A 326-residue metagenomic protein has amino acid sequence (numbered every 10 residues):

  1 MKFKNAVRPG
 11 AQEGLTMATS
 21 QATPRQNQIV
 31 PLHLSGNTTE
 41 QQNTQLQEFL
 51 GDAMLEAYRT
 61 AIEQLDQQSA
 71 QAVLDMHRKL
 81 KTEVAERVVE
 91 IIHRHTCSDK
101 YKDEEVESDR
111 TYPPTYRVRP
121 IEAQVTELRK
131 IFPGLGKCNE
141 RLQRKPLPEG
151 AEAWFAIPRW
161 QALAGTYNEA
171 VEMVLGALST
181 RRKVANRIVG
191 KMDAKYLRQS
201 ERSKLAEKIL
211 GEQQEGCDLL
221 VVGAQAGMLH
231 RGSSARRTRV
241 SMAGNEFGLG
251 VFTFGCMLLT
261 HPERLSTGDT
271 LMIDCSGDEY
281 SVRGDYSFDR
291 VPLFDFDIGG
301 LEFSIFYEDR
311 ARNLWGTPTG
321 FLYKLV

Functional and structural regions predicted by a protein language model:
K2-F247, T253-V326: A binding-site-centric feature that preferentially detects glycan-recognition modules on secreted/surface proteins
